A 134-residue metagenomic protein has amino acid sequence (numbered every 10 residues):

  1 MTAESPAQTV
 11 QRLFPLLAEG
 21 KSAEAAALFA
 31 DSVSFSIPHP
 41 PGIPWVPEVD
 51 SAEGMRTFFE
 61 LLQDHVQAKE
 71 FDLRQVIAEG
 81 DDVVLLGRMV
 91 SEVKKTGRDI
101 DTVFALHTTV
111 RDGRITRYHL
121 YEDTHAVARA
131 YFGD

Functional and structural regions predicted by a protein language model:
M1-D31, D134: Short, low-complexity N-terminal intrinsically disordered segments enriched in polar/charged residues
M1-T2, E60-D134: A beta-strand edge to alpha-helix "cap/lid" segment located at domain peripheries
E4, V49-A52, T102: Short, conserved loop/turn and helix-capping segments at secondary-structure boundaries that abut family-defining
Q8, R12, A27, T57 (+2 more regions): Charged/polar, solvent-exposed surface patches and flexible loops
V10-L13, A25-A26, V33, M55 (+3 more regions): Hydrophobic pocket/interface hotspot
A30-G80: A solvent-exposed, acidic/Ser-Thr-rich amphipathic alpha-helical stretch
